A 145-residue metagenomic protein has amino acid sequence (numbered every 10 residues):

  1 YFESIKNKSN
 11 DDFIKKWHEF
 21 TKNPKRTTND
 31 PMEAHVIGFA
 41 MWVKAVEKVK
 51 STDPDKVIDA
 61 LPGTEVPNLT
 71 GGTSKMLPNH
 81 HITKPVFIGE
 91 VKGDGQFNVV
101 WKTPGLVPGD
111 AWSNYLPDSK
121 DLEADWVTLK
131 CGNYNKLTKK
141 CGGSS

Functional and structural regions predicted by a protein language model:
Y1-S145: Extracytosolic ligand-binding ectodomains
